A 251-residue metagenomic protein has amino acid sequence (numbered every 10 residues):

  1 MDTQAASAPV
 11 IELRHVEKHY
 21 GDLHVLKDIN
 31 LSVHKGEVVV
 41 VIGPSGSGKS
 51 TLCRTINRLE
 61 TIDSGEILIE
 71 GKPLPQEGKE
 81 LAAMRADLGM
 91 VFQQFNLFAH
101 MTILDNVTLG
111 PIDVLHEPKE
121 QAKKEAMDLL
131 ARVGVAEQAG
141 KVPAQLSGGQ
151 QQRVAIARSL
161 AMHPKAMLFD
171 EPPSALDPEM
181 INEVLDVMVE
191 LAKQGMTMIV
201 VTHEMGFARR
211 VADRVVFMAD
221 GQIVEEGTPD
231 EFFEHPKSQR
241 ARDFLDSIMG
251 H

Functional and structural regions predicted by a protein language model:
M1-A5: Pre-NBD coupling/linker segments of ABC/ABC-like ATPases
A6-P229: ABC family nucleotide-binding domain
A219, E226, D230-H251: C-terminal boundary and immediately downstream tail of ABC-type ATPase nucleotide-binding domains
